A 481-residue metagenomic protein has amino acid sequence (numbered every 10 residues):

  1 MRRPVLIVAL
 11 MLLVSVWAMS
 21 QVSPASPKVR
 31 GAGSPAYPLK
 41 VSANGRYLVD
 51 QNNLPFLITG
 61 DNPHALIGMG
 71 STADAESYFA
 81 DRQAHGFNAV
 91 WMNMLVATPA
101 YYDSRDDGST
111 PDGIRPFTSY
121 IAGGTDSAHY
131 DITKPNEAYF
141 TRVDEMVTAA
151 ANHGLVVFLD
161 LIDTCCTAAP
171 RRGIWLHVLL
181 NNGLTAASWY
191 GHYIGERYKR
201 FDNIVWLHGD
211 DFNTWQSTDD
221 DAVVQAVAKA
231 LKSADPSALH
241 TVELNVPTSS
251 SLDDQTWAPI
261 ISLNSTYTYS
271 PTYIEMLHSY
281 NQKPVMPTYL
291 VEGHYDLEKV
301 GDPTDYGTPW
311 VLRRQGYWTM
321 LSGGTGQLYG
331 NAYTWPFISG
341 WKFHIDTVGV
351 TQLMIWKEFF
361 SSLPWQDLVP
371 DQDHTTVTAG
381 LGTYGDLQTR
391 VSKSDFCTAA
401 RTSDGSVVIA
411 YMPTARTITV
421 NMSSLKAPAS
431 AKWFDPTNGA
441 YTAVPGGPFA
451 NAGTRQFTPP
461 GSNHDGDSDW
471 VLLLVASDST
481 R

Functional and structural regions predicted by a protein language model:
M1-V8: Bacterial N-terminal signal peptides that target proteins for export
V8-W17: Bacterial N-terminal signal peptides
A18-S20, A25-P27, G31: Boundary at the C-terminal end of the N-terminal hydrophobic targeting segment
G31, L54, E298, W310-G447 (+1 more regions): Aromatic- and carboxylate-lined catalytic core of secreted/periplasmic carbohydrate-active enzymes
A36, A43-I274: Active-site mouth of glycoside hydrolases
N62, G447-P448: A generic structural motif
A258-I338: Catalytic-core region of carbohydrate-active enzymes that cleave or remodel glycosidic bonds
G453-R455: Short strand-edge motifs at loop-to-beta-strand transitions and within beta-strands of extracellular beta-rich domains
